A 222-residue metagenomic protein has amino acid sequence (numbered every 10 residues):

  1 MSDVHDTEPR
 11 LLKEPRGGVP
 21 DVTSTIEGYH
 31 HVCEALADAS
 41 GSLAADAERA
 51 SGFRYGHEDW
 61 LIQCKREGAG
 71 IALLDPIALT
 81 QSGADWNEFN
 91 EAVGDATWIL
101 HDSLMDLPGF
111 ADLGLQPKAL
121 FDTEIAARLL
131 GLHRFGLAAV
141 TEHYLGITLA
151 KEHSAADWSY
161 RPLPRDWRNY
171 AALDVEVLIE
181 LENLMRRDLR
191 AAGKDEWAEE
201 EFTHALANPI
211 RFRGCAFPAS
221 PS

Functional and structural regions predicted by a protein language model:
M1-L43, A47: N-terminal accessory regions of nucleic-acid-interacting proteins
H5-V22, Q63-A92, A96-I179, N183-R186 (+1 more regions): Active-site-proximal helix-loop-helix substrate-binding element of RNase H-like nuclease domains
V32-E34, G52, N87-F89: Short, flexible, glycine/charge-rich loop motifs used to bind or transfer phosphoryl groups or to couple energy/partner
L36, F53-Y55, G114: Sterically constrained small-residue positions within well-ordered secondary structures of folded domains
S40-A44, D59-L61, G70-I71: A common structural microfeature
E48-E67: An N-terminal structural lobe/cap that precedes and organizes the functional/catalytic core across diverse proteins
A191-A198: Short, glycine/acidic-rich hinge or "gate" loops at secondary-structure transitions that mediate conformational
